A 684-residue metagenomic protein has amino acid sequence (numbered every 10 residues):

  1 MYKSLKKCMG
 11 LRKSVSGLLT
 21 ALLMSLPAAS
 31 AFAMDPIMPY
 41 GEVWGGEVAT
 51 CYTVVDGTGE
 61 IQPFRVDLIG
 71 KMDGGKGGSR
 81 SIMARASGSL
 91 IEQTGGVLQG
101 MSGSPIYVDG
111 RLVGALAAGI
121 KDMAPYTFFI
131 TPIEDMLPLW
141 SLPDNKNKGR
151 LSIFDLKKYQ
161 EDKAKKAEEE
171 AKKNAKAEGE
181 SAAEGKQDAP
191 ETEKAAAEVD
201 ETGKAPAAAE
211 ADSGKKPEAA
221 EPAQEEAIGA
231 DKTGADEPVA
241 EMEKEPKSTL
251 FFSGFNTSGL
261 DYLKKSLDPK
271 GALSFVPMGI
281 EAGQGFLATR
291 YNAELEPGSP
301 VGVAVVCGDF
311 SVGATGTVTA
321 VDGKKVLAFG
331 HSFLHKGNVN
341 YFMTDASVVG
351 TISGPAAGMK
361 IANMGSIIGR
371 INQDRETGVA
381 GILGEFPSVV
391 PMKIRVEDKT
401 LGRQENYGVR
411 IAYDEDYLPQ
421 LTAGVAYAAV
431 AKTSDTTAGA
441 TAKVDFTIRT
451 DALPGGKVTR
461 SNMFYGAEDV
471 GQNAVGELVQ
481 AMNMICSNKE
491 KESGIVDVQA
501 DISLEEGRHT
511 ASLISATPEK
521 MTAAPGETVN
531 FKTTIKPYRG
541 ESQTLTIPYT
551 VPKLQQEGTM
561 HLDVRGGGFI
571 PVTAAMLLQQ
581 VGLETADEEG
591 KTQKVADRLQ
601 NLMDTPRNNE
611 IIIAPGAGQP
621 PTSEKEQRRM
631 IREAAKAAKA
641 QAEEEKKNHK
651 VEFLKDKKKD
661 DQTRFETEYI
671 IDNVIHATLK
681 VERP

Functional and structural regions predicted by a protein language model:
M1-L11: N-terminal secretory signal peptides that target proteins for export/translocation
Y2, A31-P684: Terminal presequence/propeptide segments associated with secretion/organelle targeting and zymogen/polyprotein
G17-P27: Bacterial N-terminal signal peptides
